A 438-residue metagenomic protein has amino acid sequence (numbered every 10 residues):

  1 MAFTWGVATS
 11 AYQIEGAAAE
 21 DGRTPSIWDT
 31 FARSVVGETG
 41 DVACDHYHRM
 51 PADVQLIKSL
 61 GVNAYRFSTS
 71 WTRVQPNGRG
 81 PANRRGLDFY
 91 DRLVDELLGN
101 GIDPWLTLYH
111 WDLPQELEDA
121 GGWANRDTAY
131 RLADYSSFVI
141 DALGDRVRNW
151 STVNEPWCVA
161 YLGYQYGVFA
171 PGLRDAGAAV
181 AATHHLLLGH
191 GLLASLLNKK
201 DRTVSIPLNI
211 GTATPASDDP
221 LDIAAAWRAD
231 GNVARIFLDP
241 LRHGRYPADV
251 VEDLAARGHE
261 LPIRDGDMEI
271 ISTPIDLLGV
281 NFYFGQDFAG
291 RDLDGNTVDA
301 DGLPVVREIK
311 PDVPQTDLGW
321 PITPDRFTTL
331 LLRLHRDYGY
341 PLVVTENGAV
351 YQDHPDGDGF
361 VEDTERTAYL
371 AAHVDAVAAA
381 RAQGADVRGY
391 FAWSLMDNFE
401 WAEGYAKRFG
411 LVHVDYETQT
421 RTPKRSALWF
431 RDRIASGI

Functional and structural regions predicted by a protein language model:
M1-S34, K58, N77-R79, L87-V361 (+1 more regions): Active-site region of glycoside hydrolase catalytic domains
V36-R49, A124-R126: Active-site mouth loops of central-metabolism enzymes
D45, R49-S70, T273-L277: Catalytic domains of carbohydrate-active enzymes, especially glycoside hydrolases
T69-R84: Glycine-rich, proline-tolerant flexible connector loops at the mouths of alpha/beta enzymes
